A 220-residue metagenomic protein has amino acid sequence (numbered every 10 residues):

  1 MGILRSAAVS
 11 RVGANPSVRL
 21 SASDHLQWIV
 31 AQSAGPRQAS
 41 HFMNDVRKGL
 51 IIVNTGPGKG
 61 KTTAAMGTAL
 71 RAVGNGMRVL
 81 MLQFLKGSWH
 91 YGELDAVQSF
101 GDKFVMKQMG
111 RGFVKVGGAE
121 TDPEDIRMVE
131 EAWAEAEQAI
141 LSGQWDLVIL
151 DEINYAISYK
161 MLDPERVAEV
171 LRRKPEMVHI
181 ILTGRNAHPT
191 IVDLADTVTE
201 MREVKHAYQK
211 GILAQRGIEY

Functional and structural regions predicted by a protein language model:
G2-I3, A8-N15, R19-L20, Q32: Intrinsic, low-complexity polybasic segments
M43-G49: Phosphate-binding P-loop
L50-A139: Conserved P-loop
L85-W89, G112-F113, N154-Y155, N186-P189 (+1 more regions): Conserved nucleotide-binding/hydrolysis micro-motifs of P-loop NTPases
V116-E176: Phosphate-binding/switch loop-helix module in NTP-utilizing enzymes
L150, H179-G184: Structural recognition of the conserved hydrophobic beta-strand(s) that form the central parallel beta-sheet of P-loop
R185-Y220: Phosphate-binding/switch region of NTP-binding enzymes
